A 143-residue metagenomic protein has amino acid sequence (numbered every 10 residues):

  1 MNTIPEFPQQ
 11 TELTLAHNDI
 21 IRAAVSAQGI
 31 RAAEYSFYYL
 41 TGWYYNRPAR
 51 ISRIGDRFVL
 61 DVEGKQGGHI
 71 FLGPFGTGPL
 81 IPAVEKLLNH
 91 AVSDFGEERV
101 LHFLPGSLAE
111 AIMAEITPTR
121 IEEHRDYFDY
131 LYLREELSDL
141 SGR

Functional and structural regions predicted by a protein language model:
N2-K86, V92: N-terminal charged segments
G76-R143: Acyl-donor-binding surface of acyltransferase catalytic domains
